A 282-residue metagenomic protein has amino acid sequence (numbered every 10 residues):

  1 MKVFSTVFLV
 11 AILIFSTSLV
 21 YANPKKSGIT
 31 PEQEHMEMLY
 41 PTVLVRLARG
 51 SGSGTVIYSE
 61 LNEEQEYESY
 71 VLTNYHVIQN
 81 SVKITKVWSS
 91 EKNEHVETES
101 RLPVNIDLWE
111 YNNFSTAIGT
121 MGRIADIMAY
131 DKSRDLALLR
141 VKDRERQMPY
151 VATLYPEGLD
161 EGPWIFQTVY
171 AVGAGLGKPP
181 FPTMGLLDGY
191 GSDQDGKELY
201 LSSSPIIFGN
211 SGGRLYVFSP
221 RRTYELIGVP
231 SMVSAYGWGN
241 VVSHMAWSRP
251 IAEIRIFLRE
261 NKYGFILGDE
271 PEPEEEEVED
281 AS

Functional and structural regions predicted by a protein language model:
M1-V7: Positively charged n-region of N-terminal signal peptides that target proteins for export
V7-S16: Bacterial N-terminal signal peptides
A22-Q33, V82-N113, L226-S282: C-terminal cap/linker of serine protease catalytic domains
T30-P31, T42-N74, V241, M245: A conserved glycine-rich beta-strand in the N-terminal activation segment of trypsin-fold
Q33-E34, G52-T55, E60-N62, V82 (+4 more regions): Active-site substrate-binding loop(s) of clan PA
T55, P205-P230: Catalytic nucleophile loop of clan PA
E60-E68, T116-I118, Q194-G196, F218-E225 (+1 more regions): Short, solvent-exposed loop/turn segments that connect beta-strands within catalytic domains and beta-strand-rich
D126-Y130, P149-L199, I206-G212, M232-V242: Flexible, gly/ser-rich surface segments that form the specificity/activation loops bordering the active-site cleft
